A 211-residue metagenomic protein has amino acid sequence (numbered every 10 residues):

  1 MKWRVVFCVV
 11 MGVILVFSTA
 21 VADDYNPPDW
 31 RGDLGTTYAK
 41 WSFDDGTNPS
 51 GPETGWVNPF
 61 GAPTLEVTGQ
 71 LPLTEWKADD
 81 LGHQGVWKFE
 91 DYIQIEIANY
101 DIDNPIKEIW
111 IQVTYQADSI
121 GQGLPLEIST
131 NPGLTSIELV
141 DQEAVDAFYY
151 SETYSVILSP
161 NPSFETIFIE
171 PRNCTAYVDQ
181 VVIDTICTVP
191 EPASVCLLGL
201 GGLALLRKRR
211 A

Functional and structural regions predicted by a protein language model:
V5-F7, G12-D23, D179-L203: Short, threonine-centered small-residue motifs that mark membrane-proximal processing/anchoring sites and TM-junction
A22-V86: N-terminal targeting leaders for non-cytosolic proteins
D80-K107: Short beta-strands within extracellular/lumenal beta-sheet-rich domains
I102-D118: A short beta-strand element within beta-rich, extracytoplasmic domains of secreted/secretory-pathway proteins
G121-L134: Short, surface-exposed beta-strand/strand-loop-strand elements in extracellular ectodomains
P132-P160: Extracellular carbohydrate recognition and processing domains and analogous Trp-centered ligand-binding platforms
F168-A176: Short beta-strand-plus-loop segments that form exposed binding edges in beta-rich domains
L205-A211: C-terminal membrane-anchoring or membrane-association module
